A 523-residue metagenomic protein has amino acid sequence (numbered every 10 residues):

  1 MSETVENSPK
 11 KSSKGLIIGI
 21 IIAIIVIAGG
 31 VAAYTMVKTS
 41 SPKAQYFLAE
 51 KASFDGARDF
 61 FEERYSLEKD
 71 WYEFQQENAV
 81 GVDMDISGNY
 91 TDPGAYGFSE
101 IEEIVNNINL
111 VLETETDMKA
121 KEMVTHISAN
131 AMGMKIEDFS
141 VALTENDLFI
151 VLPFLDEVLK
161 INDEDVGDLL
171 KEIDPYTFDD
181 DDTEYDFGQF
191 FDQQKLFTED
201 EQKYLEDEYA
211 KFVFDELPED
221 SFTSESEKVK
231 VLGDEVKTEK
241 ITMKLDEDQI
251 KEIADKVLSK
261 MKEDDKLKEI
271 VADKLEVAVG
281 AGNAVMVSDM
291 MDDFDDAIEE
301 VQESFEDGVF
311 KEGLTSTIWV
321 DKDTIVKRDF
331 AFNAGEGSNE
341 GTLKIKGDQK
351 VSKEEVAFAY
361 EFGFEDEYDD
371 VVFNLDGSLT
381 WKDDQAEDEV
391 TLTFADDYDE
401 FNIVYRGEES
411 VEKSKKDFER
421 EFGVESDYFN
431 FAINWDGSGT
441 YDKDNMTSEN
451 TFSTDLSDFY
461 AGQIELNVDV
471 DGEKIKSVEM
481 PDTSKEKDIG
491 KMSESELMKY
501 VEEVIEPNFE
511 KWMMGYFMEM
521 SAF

Functional and structural regions predicted by a protein language model:
M1-N7: N-terminal targeting leaders characterized by basic, low-complexity, disordered sequences that direct proteins
S2, S12-G19, A28-F523: Subset-of-secretome marker
